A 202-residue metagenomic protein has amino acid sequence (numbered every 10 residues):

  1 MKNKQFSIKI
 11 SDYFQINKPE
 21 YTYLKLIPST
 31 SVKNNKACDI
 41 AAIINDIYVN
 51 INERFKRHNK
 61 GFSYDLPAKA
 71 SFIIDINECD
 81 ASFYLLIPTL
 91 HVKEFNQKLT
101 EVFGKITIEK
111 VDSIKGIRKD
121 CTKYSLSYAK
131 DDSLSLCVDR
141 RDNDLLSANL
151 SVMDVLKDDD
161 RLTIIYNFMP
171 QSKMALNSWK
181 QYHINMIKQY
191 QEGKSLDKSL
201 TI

Functional and structural regions predicted by a protein language model:
M1-I202: Extended, folded cores of ATP/NTP-driven motor/assembly subunits in large transport and secretion machines
